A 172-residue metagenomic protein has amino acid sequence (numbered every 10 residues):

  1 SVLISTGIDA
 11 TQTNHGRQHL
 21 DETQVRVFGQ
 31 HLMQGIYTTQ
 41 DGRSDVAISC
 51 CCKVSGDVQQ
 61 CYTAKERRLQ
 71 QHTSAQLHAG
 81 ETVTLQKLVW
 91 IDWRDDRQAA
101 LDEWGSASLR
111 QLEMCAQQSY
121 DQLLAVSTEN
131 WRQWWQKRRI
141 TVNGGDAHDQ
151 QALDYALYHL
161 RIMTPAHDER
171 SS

Functional and structural regions predicted by a protein language model:
V2-S172: Acidic/polar, glycine-enriched structural segments that form the non-catalytic walls/loops of the carbohydrate-binding
